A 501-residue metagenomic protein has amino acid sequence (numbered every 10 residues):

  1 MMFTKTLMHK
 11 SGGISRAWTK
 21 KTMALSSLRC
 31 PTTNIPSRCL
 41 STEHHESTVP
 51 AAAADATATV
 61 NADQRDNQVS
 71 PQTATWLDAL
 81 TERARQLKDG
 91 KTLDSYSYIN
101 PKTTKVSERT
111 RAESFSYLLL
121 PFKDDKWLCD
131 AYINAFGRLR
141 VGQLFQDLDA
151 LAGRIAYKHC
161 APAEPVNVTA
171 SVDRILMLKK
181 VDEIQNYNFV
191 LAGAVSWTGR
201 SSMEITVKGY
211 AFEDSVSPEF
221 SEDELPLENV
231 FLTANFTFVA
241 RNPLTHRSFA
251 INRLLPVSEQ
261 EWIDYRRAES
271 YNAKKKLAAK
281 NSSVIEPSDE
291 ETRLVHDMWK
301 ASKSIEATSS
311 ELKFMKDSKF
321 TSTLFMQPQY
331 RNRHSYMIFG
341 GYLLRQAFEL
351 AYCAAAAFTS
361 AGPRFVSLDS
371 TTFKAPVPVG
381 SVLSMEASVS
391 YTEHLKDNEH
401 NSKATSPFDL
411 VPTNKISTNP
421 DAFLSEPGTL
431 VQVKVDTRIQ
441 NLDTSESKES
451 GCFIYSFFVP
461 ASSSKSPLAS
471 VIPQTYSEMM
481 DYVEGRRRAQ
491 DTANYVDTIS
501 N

Functional and structural regions predicted by a protein language model:
M1-P71: N-terminal mitochondrial targeting presequence
T42, E46-D94, V181-N186, S196-S288 (+2 more regions): HotDog/MaoC-like acyl-thioester-processing domains
A58-R140, L254-G340, C353, R488-N501: Catalytic strand-loop segment that frames the active site of acyl-thioester-processing enzymes
T110-Y117, Q143, N188-V190, E204 (+5 more regions): Intrinsic-disorder/low-complexity, polar/charged segments enriched in Ser/Thr/Lys/Arg/Asp/Glu/Gln
A112-L118, K126-D130, F136, V141-V168 (+1 more regions): The feature marks the first
L139-E164, S335, F339-A361: Active-site helix/loop of acyl-thioester processing domains in fatty-acid/polyketide metabolism, spanning hotdog-fold
N167-D182, Y187-V190, S215-S217, Y336 (+2 more regions): A cross-kingdom feature marking solvent-exposed beta-strand/loop segments within repeated, beta-rich binding/scaffold
H334, Y342, A347, A351 (+1 more regions): C-terminal, well-structured subdomains that either form a transmembrane helix-short loop-helix hairpin in multi-pass
